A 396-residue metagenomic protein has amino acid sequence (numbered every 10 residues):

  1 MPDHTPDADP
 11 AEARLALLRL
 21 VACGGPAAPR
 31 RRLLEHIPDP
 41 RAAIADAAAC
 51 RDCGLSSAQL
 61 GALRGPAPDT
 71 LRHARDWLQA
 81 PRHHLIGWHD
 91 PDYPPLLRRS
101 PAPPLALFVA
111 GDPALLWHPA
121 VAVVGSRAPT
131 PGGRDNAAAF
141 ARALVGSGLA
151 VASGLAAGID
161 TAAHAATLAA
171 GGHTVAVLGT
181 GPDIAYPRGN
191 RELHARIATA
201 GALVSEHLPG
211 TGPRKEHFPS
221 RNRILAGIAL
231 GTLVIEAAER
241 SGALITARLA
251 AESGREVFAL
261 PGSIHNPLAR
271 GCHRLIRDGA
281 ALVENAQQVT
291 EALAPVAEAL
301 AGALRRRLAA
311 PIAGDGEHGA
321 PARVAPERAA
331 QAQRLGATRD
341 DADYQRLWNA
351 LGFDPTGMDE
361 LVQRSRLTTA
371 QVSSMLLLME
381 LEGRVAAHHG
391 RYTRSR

Functional and structural regions predicted by a protein language model:
M1-A102: N-terminal positively charged helical leader segments and presequences
P2-E12, D76-R396: Glycine-biased, small-residue-rich flexible motifs in mid-sequence functional cores and linkers
